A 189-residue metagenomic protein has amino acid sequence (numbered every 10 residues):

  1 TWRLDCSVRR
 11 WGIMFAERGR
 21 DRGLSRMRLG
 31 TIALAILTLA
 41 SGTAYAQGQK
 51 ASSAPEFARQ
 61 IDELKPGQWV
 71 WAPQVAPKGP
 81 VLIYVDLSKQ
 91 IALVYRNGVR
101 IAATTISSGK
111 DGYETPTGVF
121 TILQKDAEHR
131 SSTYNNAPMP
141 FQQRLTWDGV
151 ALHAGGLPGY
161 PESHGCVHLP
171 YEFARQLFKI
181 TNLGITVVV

Functional and structural regions predicted by a protein language model:
W2-S7: Extreme N-terminal basic, low-complexity initiation segments that serve as generic localization/processing leaders
V8-L24, R28-Q142, W147-V167, Y171-V189: N-terminal pre-domains immediately preceding structured catalytic cores
